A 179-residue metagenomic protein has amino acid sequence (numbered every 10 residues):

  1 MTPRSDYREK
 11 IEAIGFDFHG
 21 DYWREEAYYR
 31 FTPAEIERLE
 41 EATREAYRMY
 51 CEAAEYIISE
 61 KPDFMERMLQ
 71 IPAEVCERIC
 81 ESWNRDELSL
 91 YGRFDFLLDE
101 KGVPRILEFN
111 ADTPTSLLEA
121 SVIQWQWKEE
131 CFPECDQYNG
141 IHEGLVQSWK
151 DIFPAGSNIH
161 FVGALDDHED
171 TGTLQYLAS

Functional and structural regions predicted by a protein language model:
M1-S179: Preference for protein termini
